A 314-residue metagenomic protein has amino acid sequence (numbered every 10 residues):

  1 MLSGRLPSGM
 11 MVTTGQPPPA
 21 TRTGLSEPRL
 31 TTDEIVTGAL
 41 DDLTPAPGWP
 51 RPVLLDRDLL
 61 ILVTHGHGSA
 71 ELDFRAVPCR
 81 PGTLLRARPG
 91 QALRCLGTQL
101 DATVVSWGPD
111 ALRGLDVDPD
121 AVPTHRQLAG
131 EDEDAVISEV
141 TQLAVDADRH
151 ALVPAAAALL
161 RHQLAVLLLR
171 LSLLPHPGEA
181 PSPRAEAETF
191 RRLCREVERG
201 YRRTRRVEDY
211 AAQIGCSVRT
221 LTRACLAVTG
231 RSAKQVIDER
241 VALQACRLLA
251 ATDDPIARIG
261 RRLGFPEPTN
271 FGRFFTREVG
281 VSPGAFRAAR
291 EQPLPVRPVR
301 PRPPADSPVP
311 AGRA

Functional and structural regions predicted by a protein language model:
M1-P78, V299-P304, P308: Generic protein-terminus/edge-of-domain signal
F74-P89: Short acidic-glycine-tyrosine-enriched beta hairpin
G82, L221-T222, N270-F275: Short hydrophobic/aromatic patch on the recognition helix
P89-L112: Ligand-binding loop in jelly-roll beta-barrel domains
P119-P175, C194-R195: Amphipathic alpha-helical segments enriched in hydrophobic/aromatic residues interleaved with Lys/Arg
P181-I214, V236-D254: A short, Lys/Arg-enriched amphipathic alpha-helix from helix-turn-helix/homeodomain DNA-binding modules
C225-S232, F274-F286: A secondary-structure capping/hinge motif
A227-P268, A288-A314: Terminal helix-turn-helix DNA-binding modules in bacterial transcription factors
